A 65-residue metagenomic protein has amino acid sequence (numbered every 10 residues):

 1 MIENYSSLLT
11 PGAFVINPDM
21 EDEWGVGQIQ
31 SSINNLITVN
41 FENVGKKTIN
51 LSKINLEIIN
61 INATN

Functional and structural regions predicted by a protein language model:
M1-V15, E23, A63: Mixed-charge, Lys/Arg-rich low-complexity intrinsically disordered regions
L9-P11, S32-N35: A short, compositionally biased
W24-S32: Short beta-strand-centered aromatic/proline hotspots
Q28, N43-V44: Sparse recognition of residues in long alpha-helices and their boundaries
I37-E42: SH3/SH3-like beta-barrel fold
G45-N65: Intrinsically disordered, low-complexity, charged/polar segments
